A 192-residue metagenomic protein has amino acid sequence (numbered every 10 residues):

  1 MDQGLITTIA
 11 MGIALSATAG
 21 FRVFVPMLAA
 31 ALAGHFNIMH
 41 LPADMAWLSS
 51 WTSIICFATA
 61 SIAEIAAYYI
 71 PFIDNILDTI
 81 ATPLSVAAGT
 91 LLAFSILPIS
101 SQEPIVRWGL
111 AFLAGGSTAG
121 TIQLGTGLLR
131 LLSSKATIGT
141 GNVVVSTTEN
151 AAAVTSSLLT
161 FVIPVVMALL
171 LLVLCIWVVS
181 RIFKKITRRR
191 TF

Functional and structural regions predicted by a protein language model:
M1-T7, A33-W51, A93-L110, F161-M167: Helix-coil boundary and interhelical linker segments in multi-pass alpha-helical membrane proteins
I13-V23, I65-I70: Transmembrane alpha-helix interface/packing and boundary motifs in multi-pass membrane proteins, characterized by
I62-N75, G125-S133: C-terminal ends of transmembrane helices
N75-A87, W108-G109, T137: Cytoplasmic-side transmembrane-helix entry/capping segments in multi-pass membrane proteins
T82-F94, G141-V154: Small-residue-rich segments of transmembrane alpha-helices in multi-pass membrane proteins, especially helix faces
A87-I96, S100, W108-L128, A151: Mid-bilayer segments of alpha-helical transmembrane spans in multi-pass integral membrane proteins that mediate
W108-L113, S133-V145: The feature identifies polytopic integral membrane transport proteins across all domains of life
V179-T191: Membrane-interface capping segments at transmembrane-helix boundaries
